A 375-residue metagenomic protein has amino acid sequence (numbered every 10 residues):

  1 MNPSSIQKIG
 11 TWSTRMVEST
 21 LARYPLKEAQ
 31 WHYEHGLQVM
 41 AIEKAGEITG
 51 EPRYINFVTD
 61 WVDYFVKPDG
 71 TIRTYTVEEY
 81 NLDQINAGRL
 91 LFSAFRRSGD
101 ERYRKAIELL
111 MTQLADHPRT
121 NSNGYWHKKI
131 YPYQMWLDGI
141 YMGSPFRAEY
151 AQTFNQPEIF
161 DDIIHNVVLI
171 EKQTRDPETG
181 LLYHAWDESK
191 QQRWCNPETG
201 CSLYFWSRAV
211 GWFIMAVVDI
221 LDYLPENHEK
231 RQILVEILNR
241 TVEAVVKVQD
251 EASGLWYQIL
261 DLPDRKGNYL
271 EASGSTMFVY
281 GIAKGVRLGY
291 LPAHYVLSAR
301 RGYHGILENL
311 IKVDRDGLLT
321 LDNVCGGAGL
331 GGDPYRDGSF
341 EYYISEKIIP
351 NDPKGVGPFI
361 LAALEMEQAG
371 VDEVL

Functional and structural regions predicted by a protein language model:
P3-G36, I48-I55, Y64-L82, N86-G88 (+5 more regions): CBM-like carbohydrate-recognition segments
Q7-E28, N56-R73, K105-G124, P157-W186 (+3 more regions): Long, well-ordered core segments of solenoidal/helical folds
T20-R23, M40-A45, E79-A94, W126-M142 (+3 more regions): Carbohydrate-binding/catalytic loop surfaces
T49, S98, Y150-D161, I220-Q232 (+1 more regions): Inter-helical turn/loop segments and adjacent helix faces that build the functional surface of alpha-helical bundle
D138-T153: Acidic/serine-rich, low-complexity amphipathic helices located in mid- to C-terminal regulatory regions
I140-Y141, Y204-V217, T276-F278, F359: Alpha-helical bundle segments that constitute or directly flank the non-heme di-iron/ferroxidase center
I214-P263, G267: Oxyanion-binding "anion nests"
